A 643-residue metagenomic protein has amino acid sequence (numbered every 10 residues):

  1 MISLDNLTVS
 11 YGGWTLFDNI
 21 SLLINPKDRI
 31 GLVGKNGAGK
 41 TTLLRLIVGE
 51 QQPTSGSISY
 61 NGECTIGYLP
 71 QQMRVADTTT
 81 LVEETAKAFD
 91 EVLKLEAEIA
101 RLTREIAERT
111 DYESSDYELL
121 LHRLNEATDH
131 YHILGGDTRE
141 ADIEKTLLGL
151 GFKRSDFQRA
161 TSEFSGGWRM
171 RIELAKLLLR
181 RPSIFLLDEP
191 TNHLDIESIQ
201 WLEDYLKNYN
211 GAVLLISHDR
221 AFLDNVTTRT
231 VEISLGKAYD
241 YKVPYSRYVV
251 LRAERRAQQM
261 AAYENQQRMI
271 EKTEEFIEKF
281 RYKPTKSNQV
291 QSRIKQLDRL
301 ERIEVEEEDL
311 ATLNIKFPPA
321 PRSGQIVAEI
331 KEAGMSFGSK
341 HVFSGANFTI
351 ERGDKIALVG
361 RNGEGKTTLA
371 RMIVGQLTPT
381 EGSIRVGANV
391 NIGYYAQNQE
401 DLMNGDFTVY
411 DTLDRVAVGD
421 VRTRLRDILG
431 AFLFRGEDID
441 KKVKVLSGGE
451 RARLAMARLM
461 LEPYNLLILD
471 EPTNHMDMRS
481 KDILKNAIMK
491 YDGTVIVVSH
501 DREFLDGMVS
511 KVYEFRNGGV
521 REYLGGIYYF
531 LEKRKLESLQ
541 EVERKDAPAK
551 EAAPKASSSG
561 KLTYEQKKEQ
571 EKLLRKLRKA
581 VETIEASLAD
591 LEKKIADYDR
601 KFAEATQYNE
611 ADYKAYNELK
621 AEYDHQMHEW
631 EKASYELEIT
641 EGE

Functional and structural regions predicted by a protein language model:
M1-A261, T312, K316-E643: ABC ATP-binding cassette signature C-motif
L251-F276, F280-E306: Intracellular alpha-helical coupling/juxtamembrane segments of multi-pass membrane proteins
